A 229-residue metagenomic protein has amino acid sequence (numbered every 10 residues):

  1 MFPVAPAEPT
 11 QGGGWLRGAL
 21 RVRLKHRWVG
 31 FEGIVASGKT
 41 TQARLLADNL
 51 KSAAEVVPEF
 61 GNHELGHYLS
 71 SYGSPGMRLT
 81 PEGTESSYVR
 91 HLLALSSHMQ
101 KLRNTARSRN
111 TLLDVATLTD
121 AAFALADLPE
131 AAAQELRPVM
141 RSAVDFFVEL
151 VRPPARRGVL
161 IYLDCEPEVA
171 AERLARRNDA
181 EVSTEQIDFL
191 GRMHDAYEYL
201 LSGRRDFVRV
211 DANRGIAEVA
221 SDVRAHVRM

Functional and structural regions predicted by a protein language model:
F2-A5, Q11-A19, E168-M229: NTP-dependent small-molecule kinase module
A19-H26: Phosphate-binding P-loop
F31: Hydrophobic anchor at the beta1->P-loop junction of P-loop NTPases
A36: Walker A (P-loop) phosphate-binding loop of P-loop NTPases
K39: Conserved lysine of the Walker
Q42: Hydrophobic positions on the alpha1 helix immediately C-terminal to the Walker A/P-loop
F60-D145: ATP-dependent small-molecule kinase phosphotransfer cores that center on conserved nucleotide phosphate-binding segments
F123-D195: A glycine- and Lys/Arg-enriched "phosphate-lid" helix/loop adjacent to the NTP-binding pocket of small-molecule kinases
